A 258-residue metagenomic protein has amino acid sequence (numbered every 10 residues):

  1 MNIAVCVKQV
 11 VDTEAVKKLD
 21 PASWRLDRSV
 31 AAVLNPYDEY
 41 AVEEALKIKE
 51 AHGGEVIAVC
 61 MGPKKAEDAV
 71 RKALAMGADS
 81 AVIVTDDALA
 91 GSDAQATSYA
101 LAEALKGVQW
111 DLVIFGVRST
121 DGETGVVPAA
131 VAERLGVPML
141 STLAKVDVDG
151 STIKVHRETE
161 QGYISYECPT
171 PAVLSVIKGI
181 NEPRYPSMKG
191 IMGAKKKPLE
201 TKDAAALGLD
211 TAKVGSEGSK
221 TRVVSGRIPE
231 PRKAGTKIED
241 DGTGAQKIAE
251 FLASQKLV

Functional and structural regions predicted by a protein language model:
M1-V258: N-terminal glycine-rich FAD/FM-binding segment characteristic of electron-transfer flavoproteins
